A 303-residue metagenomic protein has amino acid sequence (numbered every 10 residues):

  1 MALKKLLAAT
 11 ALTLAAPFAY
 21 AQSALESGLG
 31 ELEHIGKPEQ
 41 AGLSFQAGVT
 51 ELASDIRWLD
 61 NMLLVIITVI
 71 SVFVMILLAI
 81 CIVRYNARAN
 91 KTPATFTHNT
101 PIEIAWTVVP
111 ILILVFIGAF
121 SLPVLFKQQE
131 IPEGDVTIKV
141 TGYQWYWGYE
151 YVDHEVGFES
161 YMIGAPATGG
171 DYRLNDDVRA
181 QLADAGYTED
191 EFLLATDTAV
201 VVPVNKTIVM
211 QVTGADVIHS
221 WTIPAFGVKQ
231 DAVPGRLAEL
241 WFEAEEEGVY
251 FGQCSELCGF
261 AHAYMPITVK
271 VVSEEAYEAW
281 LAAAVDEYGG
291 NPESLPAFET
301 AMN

Functional and structural regions predicted by a protein language model:
M1-A24: N-terminal secretory/membrane targeting signals
L14-P17, L77-I80, I113-F116, F120: Residue-level signal for alpha-helical transmembrane segments in multi-pass membrane proteins
S23-M62, Y85-N303: Non-transmembrane, membrane-proximal soluble domains of secreted or membrane proteins
V65-A79: Hydrophobic alpha-helical transmembrane segments
